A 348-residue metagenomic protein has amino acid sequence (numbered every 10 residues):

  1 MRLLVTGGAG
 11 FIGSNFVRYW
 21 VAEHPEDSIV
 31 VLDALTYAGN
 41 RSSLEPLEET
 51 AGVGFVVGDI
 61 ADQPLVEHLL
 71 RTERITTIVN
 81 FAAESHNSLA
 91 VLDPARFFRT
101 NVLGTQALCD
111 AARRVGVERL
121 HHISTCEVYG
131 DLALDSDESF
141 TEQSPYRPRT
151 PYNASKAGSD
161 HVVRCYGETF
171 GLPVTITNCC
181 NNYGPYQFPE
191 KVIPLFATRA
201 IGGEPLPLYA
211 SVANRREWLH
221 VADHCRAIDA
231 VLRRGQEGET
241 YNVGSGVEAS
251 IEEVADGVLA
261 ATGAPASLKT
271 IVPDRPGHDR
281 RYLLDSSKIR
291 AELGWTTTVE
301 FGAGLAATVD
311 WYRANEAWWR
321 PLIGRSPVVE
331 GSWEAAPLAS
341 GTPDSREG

Functional and structural regions predicted by a protein language model:
M1-N182, A222, A307, Y312-N315 (+2 more regions): N-terminal Rossmann-like NAD(P)+-binding domain of SDR-like oxidoreductases, especially those catalyzing
F16, I29, G58, A200-G348: C-terminal substrate-binding subdomain of Rossmann-fold SDR/epimerase-dehydratase oxidoreductases
G39, A61, L92, T100-L103 (+9 more regions): Residue-level signal for the nucleotide or nucleotide-sugar donor/cofactor binding architecture
N40-S43, N87, S136, E142 (+6 more regions): Glycine-rich, flexible loop/turn motifs
L47, D135, P189-A197: A glycine/serine/threonine-rich, flexible loop-to-helix segment that serves as the NAD(P) cofactor-binding "lid"
G158, V162, Y166, F196 (+2 more regions): Hydrophobic alpha-helix immediately C-terminal to the catalytic Tyr-X-X-X-Lys motif of short-chain
